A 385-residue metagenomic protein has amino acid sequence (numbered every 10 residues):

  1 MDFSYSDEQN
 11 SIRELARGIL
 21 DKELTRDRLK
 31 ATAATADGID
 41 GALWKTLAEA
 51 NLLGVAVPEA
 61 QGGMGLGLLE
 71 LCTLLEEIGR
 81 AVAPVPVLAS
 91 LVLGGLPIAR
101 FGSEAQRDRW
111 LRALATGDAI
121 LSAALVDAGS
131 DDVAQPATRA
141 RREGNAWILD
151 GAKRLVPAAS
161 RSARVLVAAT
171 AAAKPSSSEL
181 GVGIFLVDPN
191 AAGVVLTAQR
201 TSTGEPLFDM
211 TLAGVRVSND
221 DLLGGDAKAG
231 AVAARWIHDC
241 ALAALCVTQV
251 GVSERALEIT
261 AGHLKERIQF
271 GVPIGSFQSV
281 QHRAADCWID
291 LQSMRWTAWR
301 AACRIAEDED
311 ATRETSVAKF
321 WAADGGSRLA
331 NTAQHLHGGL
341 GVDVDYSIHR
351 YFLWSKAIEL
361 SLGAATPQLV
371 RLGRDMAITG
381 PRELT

Functional and structural regions predicted by a protein language model:
D2, R13-A16, L69, T73 (+2 more regions): Glycine-rich phosphate/cofactor-binding loops in nucleotide/flavin-utilizing enzymes
D2-E8, I12-L15, L52, R80 (+2 more regions): Glycine-rich beta->alpha junctions and the first turn(s) of the following alpha-helix
D27-T35, A261, K265-V272, W288-W321 (+2 more regions): C-terminal helix-coil-helix/basic helical segment that borders enzyme active sites and/or dimer interfaces and provides
E49-D108, R112-G117, P157-R164: Internal helix-loop-helix
G65-L74, D132-P136, V187, R216 (+1 more regions): Structural signature of FAD isoalloxazine-binding scaffolds in flavoprotein oxidoreductases
G117-A128, V167: A short, Trp-centered hydrophobic/proline-enriched beta-strand micro-motif
A124, D150-V194: A short core secondary-structure module
A140-R141: A structural signal for short hydrophobic beta-strand segments in well-ordered beta-sheet cores
